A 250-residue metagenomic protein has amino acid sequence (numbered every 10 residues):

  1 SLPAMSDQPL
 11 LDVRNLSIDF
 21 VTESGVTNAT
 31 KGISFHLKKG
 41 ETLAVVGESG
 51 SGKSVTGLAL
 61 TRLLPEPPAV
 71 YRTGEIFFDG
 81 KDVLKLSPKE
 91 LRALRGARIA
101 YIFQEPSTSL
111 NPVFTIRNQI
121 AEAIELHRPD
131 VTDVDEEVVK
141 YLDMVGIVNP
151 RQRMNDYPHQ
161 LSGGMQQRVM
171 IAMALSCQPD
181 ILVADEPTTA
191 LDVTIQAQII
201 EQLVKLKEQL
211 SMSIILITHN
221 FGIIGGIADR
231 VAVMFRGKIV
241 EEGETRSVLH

Functional and structural regions predicted by a protein language model:
D82, D133-Q152: Conserved ABC ATPase "signature" region
S176-D180: A short, proline-enriched helix->beta-strand linker immediately N-terminal to the Walker B motif in ABC-type P-loop
A197-S211, G222: Helical segment within the ABC ATPase nucleotide-binding domain
I224-G226: A short, surface-exposed alpha-helical micro-motif characterized by mixed small hydrophobic and charged/polar residues
E242-G243: ABC ATPase "signature
